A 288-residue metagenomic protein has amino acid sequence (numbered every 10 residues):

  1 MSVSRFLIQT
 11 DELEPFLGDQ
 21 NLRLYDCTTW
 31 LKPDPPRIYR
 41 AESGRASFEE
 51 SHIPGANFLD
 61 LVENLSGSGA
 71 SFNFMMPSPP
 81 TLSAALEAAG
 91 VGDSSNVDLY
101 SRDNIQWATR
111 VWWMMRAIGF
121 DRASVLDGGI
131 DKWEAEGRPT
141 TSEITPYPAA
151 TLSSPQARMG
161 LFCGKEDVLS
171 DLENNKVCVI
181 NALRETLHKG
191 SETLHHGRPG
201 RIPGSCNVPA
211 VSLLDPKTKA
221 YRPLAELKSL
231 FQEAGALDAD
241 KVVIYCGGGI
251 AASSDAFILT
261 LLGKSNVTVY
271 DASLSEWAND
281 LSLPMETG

Functional and structural regions predicted by a protein language model:
M1-G288: Cytosolic catalytic domains that perform sulfur/thiol-centered chemistry
